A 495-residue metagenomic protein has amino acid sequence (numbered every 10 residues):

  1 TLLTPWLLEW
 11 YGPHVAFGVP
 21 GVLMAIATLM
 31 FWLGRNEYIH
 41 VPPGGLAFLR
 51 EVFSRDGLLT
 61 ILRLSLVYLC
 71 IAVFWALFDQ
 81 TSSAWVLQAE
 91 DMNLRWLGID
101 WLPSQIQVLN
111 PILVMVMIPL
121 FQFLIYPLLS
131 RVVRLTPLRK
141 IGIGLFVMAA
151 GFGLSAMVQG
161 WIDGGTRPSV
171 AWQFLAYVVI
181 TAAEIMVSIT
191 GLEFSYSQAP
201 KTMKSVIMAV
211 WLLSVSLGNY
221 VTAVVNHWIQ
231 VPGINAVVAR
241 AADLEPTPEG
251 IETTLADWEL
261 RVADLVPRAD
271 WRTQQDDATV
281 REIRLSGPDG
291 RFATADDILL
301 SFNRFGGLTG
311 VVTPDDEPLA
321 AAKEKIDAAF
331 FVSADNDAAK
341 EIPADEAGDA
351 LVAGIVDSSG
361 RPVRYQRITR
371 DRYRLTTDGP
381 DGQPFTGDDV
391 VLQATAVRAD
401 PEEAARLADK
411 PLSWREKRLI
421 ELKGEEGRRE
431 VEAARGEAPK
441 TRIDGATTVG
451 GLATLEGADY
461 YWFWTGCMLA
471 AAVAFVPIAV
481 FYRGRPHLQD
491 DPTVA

Functional and structural regions predicted by a protein language model:
T1-W10, A156, S216-P232: A gly/Pro-rich, aromatic-decorated transmembrane alpha-helix motif that marks the paired, flexible gating helices
T4-V108, V116-P137, A150, Q159-G160 (+10 more regions): Intracellular loop-helix junctions on the cytosolic face of multi-pass helical membrane proteins
V108, I112, F146, V178 (+2 more regions): Transmembrane alpha-helical cores of Major Facilitator Superfamily
T136-L154: Structural signature of the two symmetry-related core transmembrane helices
M157-V158, G164-M186: Hydrophobic core of transmembrane alpha-helices in multi-pass small-molecule transporters, especially MFS/SLC-type
I185-A199: Intracellular juxtamembrane helix-capping segments at the cytosolic ends of symmetry-related transmembrane helices
K201-V210: Loop-to-transmembrane helix entry/capping segments in MFS-fold secondary transporters and related SLC/MFSD carriers
P248-R442: Low-complexity, acidic interaction segments enriched in glycine
